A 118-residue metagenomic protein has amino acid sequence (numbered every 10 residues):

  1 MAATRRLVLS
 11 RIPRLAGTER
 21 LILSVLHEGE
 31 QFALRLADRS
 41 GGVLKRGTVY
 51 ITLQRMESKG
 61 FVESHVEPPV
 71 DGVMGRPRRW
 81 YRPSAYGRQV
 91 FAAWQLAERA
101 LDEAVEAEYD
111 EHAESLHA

Functional and structural regions predicted by a protein language model:
M1-T18, E28, R76, W80 (+2 more regions): Intrinsically disordered, low-complexity serine/threonine- and proline-rich regulatory segments
A3-L7, Y86-A118: Amphipathic alpha-helical dimerization/coiled-coil segments that flank or bridge DNA-binding/regulatory modules
L9-Y50: N-terminal helix-turn-helix DNA-binding core of bacterial DNA-binding proteins
E19, E57, E98: Acidic-residue sensor for enzyme active/binding pockets
V49-K59: Basic amphipathic alpha-helical segments that dock to polyanions
K59-M74, R82: Beta-hairpin "wing" of winged helix-turn-helix
